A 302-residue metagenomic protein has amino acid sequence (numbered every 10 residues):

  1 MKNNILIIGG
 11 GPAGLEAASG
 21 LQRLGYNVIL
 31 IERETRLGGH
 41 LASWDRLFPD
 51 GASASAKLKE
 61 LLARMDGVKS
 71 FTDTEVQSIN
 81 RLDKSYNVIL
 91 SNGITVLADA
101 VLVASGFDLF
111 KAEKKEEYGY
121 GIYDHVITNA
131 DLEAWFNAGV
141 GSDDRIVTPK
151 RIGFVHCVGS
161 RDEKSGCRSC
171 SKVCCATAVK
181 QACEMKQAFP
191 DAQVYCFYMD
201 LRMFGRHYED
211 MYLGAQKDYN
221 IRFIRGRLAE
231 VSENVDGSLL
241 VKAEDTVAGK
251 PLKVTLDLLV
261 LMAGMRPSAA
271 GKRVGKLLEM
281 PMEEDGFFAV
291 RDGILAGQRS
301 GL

Functional and structural regions predicted by a protein language model:
M1-L302: Residues forming the flavin
